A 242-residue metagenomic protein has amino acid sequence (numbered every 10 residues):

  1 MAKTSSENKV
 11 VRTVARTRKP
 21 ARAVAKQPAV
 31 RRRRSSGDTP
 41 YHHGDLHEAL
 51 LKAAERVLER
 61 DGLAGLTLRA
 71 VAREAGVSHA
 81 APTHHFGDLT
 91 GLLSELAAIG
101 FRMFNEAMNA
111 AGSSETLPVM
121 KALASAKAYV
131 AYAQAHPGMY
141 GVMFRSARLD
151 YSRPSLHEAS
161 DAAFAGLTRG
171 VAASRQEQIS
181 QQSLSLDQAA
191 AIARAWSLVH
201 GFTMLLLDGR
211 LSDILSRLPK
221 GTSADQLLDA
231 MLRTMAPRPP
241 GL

Functional and structural regions predicted by a protein language model:
M1-D45, R56, P239-L242: N-terminal intrinsically disordered/low-complexity leader segments
A49, A53, V57-G91, E95: Helix-turn-helix
A53-D61, M103-S114, L198-L205: Solvent-exposed, amphipathic alpha-helical segments
L58, L93-G100, M143, A159: Alpha-helical DNA-contacting segments of helix-turn-helix folds
E95, N109-M139, S160-D161, S185-A195: Hydrophobic alpha-helical connector segments
M108, Y151-I179, A189-A193, G221-A236: Amphipathic alpha-helical packing segments from all-alpha helical-bundle domains
Q134-S152, M204-S212: Amphipathic alpha-helical segments used for helix-helix packing
A173, A195-I214, M231-G241: Amphipathic C-terminal alpha-helical segment
